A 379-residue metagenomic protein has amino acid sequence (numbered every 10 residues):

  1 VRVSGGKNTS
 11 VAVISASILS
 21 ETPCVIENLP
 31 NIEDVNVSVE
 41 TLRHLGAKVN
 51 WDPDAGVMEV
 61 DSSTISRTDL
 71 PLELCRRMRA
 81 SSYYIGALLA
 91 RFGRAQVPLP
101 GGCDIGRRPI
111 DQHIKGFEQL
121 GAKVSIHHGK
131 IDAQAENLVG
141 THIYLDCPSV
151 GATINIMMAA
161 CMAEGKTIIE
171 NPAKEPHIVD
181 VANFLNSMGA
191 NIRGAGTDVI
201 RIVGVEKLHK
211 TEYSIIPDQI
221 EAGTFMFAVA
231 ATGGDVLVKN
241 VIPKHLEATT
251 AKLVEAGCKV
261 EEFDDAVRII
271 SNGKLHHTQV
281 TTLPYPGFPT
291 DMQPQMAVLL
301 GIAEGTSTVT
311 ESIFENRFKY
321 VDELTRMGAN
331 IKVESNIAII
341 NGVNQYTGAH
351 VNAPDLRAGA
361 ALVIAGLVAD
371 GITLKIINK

Functional and structural regions predicted by a protein language model:
V1-K379: Short, structured segments at the rim of ligand-binding sites
